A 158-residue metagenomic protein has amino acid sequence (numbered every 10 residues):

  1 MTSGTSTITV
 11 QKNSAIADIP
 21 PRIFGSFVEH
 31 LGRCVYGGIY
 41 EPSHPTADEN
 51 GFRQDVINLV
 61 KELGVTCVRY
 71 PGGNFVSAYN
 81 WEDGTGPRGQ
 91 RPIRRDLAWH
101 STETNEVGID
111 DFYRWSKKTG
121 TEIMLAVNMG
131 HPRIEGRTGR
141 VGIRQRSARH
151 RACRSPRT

Functional and structural regions predicted by a protein language model:
M1-T158: Non-catalytic accessory regions flanking glycosidase/transglycosidase catalytic cores in CAZymes
